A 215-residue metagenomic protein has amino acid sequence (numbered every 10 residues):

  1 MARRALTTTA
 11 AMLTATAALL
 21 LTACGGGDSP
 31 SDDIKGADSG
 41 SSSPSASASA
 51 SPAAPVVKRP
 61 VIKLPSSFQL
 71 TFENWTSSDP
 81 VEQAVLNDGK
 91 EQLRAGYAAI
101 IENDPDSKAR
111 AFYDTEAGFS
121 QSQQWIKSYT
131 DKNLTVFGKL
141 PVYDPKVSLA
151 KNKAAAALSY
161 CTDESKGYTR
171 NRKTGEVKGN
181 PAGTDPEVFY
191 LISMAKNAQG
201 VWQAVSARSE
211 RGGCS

Functional and structural regions predicted by a protein language model:
M1-L13: Bacterial N-terminal signal peptides that target proteins for export
L20-A23: C-terminal motif of bacterial Sec signal peptides marking the signal peptidase cleavage site
G25-D28: Bacterial signal peptide processing site
S31: Cys/His-rich zinc-coordinating "finger/knuckle" motifs
I34-P60: Post-signal peptide N-terminal segment of mature Sec-exported envelope proteins
I62-T135: Core segments of small alpha/beta cavity-forming domains
P105-S215: Structured, amphipathic secondary-structure segments that form assembly/contact surfaces in multi-subunit
